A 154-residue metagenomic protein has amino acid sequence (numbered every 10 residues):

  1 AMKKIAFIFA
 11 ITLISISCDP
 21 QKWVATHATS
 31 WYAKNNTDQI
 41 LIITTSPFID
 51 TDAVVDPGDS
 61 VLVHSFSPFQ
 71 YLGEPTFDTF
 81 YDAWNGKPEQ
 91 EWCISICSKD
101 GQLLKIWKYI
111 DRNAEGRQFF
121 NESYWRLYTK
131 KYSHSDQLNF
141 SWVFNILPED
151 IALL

Functional and structural regions predicted by a protein language model:
A1-D19: Sec-dependent bacterial lipoprotein signal peptides
C18-Y32, I40, T44-P68, G73-L154: Intrinsically disordered, low-complexity segments enriched in small/polar residues
